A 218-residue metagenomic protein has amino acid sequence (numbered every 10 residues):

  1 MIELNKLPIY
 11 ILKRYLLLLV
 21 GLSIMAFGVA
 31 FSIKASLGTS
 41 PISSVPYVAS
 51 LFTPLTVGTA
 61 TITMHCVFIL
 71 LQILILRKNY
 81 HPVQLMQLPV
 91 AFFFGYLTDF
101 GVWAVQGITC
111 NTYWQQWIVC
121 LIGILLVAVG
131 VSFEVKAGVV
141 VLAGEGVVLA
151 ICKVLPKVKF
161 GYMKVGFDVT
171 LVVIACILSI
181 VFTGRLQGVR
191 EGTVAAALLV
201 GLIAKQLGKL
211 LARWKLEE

Functional and structural regions predicted by a protein language model:
I2-E218: Core subunits and conserved enzymes of cellular information-processing and envelope-translocation systems across
